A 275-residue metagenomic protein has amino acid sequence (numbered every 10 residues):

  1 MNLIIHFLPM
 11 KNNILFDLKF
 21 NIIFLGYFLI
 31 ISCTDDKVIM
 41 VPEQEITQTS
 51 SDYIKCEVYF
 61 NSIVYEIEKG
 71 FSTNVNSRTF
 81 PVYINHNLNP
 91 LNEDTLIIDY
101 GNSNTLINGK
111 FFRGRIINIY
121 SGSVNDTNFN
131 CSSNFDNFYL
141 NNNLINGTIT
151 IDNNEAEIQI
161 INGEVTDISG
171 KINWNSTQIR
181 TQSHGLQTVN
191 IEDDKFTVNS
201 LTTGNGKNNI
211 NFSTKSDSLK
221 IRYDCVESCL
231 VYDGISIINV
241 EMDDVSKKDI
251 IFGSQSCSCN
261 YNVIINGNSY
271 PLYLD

Functional and structural regions predicted by a protein language model:
L3, F7-L8: Short hydrophobic targeting helices and cationic amphipathic motifs that mediate membrane/organellar targeting
K11-I22: Bacterial N-terminal signal peptides that target proteins for export
L29-S32: C-terminal motif of bacterial Sec signal peptides marking the signal peptidase cleavage site
T34-D275: Low-complexity, intrinsically disordered segments exposed to solvent
